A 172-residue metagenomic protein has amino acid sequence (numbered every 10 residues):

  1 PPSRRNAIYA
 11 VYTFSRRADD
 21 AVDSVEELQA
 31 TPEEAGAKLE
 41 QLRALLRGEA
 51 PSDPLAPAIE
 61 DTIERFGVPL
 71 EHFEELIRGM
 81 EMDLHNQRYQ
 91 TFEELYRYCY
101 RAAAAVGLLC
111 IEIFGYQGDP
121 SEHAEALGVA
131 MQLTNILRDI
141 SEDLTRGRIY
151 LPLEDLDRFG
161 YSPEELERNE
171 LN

Functional and structural regions predicted by a protein language model:
P1-N172: Acidic catalytic motifs of isoprenoid enzymes
